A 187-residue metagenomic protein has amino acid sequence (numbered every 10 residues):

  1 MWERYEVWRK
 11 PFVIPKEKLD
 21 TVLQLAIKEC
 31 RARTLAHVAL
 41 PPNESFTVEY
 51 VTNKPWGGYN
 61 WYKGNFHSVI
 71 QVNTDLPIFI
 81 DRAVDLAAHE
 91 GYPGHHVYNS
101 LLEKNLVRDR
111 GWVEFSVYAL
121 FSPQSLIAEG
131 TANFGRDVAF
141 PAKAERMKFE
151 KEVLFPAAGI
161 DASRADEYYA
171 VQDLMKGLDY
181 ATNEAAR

Functional and structural regions predicted by a protein language model:
M1-R187: N-terminal maturation segment of proteins
